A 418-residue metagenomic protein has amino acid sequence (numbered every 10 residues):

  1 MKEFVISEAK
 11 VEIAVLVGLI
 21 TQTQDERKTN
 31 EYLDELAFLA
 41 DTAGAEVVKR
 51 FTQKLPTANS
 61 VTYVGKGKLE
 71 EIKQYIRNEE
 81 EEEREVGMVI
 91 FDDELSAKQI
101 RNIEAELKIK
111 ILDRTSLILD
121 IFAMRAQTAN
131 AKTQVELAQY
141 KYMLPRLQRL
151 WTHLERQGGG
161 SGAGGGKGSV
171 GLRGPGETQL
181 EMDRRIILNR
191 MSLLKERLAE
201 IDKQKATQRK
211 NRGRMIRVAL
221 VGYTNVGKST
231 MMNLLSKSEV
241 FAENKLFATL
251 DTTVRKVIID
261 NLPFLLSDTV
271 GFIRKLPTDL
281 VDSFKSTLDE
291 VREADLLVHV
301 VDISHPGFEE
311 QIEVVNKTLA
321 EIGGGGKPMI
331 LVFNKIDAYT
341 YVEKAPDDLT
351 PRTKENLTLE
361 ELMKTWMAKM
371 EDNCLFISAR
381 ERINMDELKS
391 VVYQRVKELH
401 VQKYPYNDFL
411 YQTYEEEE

Functional and structural regions predicted by a protein language model:
M1-L119: N-terminal accessory targeting/assembly segments
M1-L16, A37, Q148-V226, M232 (+2 more regions): C-terminal-of-GTPase-core extension/linker across diverse P-loop GTPases
K2-V5, E31-D34, T57-Q74, D251 (+2 more regions): Switch II of P-loop NTPase G domains
E8-A9, R77-R84, K256-D260, L265 (+4 more regions): Conserved catalytic network of the ASCE P-loop NTPase/AAA+ motor domain
T23, N59, E94-A97, R292-E313 (+2 more regions): Conserved Switch II/interswitch segment of TRAFAC-class P-loop GTPases
Q24-R27, A58-T62, A97-N102, L119-F122 (+4 more regions): Switch/connector loops and helix/strand junctions flanking conserved nucleotide-binding motifs in nucleotide-processing
L117-A138: Short alpha-helix plus adjacent loop in nuclease-associated cores
K210-G213, L234-F264, I273-S283, F308 (+1 more regions): Switch I (effector-binding) loop of TRAFAC-class P-loop GTPase G-domains
